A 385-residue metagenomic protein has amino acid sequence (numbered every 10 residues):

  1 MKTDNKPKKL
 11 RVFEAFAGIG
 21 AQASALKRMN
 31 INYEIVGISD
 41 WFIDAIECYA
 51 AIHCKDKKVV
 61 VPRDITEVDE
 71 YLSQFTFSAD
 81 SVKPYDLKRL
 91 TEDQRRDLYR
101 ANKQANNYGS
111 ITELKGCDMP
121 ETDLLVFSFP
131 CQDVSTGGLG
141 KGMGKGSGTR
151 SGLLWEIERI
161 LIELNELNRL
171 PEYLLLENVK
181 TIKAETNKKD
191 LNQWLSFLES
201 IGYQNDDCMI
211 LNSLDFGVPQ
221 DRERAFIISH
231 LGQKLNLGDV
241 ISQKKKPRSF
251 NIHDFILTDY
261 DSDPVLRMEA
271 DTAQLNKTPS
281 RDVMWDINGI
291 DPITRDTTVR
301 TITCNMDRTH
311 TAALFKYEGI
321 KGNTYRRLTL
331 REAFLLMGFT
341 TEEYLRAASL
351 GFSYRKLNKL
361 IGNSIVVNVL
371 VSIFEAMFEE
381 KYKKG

Functional and structural regions predicted by a protein language model:
K2-L170, K180-A184, K189: Core alpha/beta nucleotide-donor-binding catalytic domains of modification enzymes
A15, N107, D263-V265, R326 (+1 more regions): Short conserved micro-motifs on helix faces and helix-strand junctions that flank and scaffold key functional residues
I19, L154, R224, N363-V371: Short alpha-helical patches at coil-to-helix transitions and adjacent helical residues in well-structured domains
A25, I160, F197, I373-A376: Alpha-helical recognition domains of nuclear gene-regulatory proteins
I52-H53, S242-K245, K316-G319: Short Gly/aromatic-enriched secondary-structure transition segments
D97, E113-L124, C131-R308: Class I S-adenosyl-L-methionine
A270-G385: C-terminal target-recognition/interaction regions appended to catalytic cores
